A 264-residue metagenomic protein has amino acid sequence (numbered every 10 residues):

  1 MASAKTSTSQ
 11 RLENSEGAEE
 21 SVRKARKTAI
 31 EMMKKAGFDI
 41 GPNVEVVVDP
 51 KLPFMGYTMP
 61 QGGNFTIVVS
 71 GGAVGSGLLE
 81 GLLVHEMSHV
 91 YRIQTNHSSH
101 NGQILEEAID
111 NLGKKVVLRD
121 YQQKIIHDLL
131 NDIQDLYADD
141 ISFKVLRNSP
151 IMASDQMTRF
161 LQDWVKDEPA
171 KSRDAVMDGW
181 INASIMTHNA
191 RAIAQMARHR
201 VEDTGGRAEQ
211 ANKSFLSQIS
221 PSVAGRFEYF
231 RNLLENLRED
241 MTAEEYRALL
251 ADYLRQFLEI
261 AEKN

Functional and structural regions predicted by a protein language model:
A2-G62, V74-S76, K124-I126, L258-N264: Auxiliary, metal-adjacent structural segments of Zn-dependent hydrolase domains
K51-Q61, M87, I141, S154-T158: A structural signal for the main folded, soluble domain(s) of proteins
I67-L83: Short pre-active-site segment immediately N-terminal to the catalytic Zn-binding motif
G77, I93-D128: Post-HEXXH active-site segment of zinc metalloproteases
E80, L130, Q134: Hydrophobic (often cysteine-bearing) scaffold residues that line and stabilize catalytic clefts of nucleotide/cofactor
L82, E86-V90, Q94: Catalytic glutamate of the conserved HExxH
K124, I133, Y137-D167: Short helix/loop segments within enzyme catalytic domains that coordinate or immediately flank catalytic cofactors
I151-N264: Pan-zinc metallopeptidase signature
